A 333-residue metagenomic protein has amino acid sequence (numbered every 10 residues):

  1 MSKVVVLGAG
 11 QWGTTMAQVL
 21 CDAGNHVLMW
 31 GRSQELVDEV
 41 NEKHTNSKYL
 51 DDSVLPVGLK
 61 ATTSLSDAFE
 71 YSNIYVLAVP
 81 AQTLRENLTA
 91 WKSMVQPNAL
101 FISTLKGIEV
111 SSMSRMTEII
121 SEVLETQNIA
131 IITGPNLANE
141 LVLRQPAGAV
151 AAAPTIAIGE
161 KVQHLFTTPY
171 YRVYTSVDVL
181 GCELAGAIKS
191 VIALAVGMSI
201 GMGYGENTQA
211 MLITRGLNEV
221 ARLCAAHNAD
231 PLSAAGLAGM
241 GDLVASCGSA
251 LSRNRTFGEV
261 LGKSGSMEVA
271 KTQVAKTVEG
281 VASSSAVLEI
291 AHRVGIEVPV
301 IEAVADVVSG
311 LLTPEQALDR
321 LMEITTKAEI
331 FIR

Functional and structural regions predicted by a protein language model:
M1-S53, G58, T63, A90: NAD(P)+-binding Rossmann beta1-loop-alpha1 motif at the extreme N-terminus of oxidoreductases
V6, M29, F101-S103, I131 (+1 more regions): Structural beta-sheet core signal
L7, T15, E35, T63 (+17 more regions): Conserved active-site and cofactor/substrate-binding residues in soluble primary-metabolism enzymes
L55, T62-P146, V162-H164: Rossmann-like NAD(P)(H) cofactor-binding subdomain of soluble oxidoreductases
T83, M94, I119-N128, P146-L194 (+1 more regions): Internal alpha-helical scaffold of NAD(P)-dependent oxidoreductase catalytic cores
V196-I200, A225-A235, G239, L243-R333: NAD(P)-dependent Rossmann-like dehydrogenase/reductase catalytic/cofactor-binding core
